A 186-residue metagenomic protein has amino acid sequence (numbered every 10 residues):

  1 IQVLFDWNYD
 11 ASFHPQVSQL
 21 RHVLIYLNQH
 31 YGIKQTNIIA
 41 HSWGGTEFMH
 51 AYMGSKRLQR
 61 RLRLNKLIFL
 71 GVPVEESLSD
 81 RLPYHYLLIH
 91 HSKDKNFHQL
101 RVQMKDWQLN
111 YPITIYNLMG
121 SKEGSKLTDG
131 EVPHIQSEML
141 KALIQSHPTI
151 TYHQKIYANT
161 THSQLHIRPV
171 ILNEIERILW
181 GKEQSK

Functional and structural regions predicted by a protein language model:
I1-I39, W43-K186: Lipid deacylating catalytic domains
